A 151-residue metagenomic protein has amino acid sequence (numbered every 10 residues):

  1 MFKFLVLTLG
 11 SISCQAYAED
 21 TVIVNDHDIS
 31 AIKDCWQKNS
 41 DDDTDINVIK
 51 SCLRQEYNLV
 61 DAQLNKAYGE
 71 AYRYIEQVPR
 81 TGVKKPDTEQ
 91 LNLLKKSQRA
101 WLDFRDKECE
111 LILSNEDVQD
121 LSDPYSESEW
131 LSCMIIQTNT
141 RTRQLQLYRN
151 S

Functional and structural regions predicted by a protein language model:
M1-F4: Positively charged n-region of N-terminal signal peptides that target proteins for export
S11-Q15: N-terminal signal peptide c-region/cleavage motif recognized by signal peptidases
E19-S151: N-terminal alpha-helical modules
